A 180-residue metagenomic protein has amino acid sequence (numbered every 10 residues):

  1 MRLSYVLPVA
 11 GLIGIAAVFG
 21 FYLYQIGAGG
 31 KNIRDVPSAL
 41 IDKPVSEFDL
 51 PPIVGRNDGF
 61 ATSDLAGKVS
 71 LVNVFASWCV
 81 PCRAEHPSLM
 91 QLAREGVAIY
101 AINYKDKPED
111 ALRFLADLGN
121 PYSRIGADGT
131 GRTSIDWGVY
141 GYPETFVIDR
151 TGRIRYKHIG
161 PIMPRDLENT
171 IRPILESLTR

Functional and structural regions predicted by a protein language model:
M1-P51, R180: N-terminal targeting signals for export/organelle localization
S46, S70, Y142-E144: Short loop/turn microsegments at loop-to-beta-strand junctions
F48-L71: A short beta-strand-turn-helix
L65, C79-C82: Short cysteine clusters
L71-V72, I99: Hydrophobic beta-strand anchors of alpha/beta hydrolase catalytic cores
N73-W78: Aromatic-flanked redox-active Cys/Sec active sites in thiol-based oxidoreductases, especially the WC-centered
R83-G119, G129-I135: Structural microenvironment flanking redox-active thiols in thiol-disulfide oxidoreductases
A116-P121, D128-T179: Thiol/disulfide oxidoreductase modules built on the thioredoxin-like
